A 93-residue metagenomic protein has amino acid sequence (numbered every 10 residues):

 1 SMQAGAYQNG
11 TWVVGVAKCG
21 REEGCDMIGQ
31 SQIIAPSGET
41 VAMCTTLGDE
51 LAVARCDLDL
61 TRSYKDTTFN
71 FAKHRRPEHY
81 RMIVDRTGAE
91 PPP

Functional and structural regions predicted by a protein language model:
S1-A52: CN hydrolase (nitrilase-like) catalytic-core segments centered on the catalytic cysteine and neighboring Lys/Glu
G48-T67: A short, polar/charged loop-to-alpha-helix boundary motif
T61-P93: Cysteine/selenocysteine-centered motifs that mediate thiol-based redox chemistry or coordinate metal-sulfur cofactors
